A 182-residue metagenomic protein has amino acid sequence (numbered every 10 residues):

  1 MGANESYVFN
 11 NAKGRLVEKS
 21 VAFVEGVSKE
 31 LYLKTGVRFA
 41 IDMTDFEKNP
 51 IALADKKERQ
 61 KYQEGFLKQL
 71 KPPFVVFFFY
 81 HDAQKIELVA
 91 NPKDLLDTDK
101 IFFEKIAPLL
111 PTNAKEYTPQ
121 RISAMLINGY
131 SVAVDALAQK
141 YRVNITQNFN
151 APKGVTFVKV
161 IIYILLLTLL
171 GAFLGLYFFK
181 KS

Functional and structural regions predicted by a protein language model:
M1-F74, D82-S182: A structural boundary signal for the start of the first folded domain, especially the loop/turn and N-capping region
